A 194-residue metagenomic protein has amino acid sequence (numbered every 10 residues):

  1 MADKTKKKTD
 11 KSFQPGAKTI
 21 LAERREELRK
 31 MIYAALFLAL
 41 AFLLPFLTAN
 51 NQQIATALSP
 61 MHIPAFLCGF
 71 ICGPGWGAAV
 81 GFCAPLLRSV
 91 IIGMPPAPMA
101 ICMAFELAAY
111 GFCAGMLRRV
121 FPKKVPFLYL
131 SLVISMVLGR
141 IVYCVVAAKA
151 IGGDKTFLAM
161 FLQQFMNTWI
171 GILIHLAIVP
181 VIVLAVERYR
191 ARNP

Functional and structural regions predicted by a protein language model:
M1-P194: Loop-helix junctions at membrane interfaces
